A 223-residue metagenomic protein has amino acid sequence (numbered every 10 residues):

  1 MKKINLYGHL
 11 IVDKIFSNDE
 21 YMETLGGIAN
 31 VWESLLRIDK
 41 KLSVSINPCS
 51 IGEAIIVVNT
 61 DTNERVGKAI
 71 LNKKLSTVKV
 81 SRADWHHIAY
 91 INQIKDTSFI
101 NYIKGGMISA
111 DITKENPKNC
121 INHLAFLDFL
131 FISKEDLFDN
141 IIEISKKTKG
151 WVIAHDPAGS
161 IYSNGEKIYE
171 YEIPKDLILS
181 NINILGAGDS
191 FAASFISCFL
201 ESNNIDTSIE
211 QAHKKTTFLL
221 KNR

Functional and structural regions predicted by a protein language model:
K2-L6, I46-N47, V58-E170, N203 (+1 more regions): Ribokinase/PfkB-type carbohydrate-kinase core domain
K2-T62, A69-K73, S197: Substrate-binding N-lobe of the ribokinase-like
H9, S133, G188: Active-site glycine-centered loops adjacent to acidic/histidine catalytic or metal-binding residues that shape
L10, K14, I112-K114, S190: Generic detector of well-ordered alpha-helical packing
L10-D19, I168-L179: Glycine/charged-rich beta-loop-alpha catalytic/anionic-binding loops adjacent to active sites
L36, L124, L200: Gly/Ala-rich phosphate-binding loop of Rossmann-like dinucleotide-binding domains, activating on the conserved
K175-R223: Conserved post-catalytic alpha-helical subdomain immediately downstream of the catalytic base and nucleotide-binding
